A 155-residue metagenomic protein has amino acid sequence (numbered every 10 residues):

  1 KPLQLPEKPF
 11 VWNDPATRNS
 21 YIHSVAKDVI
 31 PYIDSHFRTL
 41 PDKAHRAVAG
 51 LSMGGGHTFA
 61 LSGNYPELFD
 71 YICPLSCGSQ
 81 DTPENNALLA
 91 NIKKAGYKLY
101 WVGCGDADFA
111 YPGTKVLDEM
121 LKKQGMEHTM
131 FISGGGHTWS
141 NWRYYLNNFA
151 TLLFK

Functional and structural regions predicted by a protein language model:
K1-K155: Non-catalytic cap/lid and distal C-terminal segments of serine-dependent acyl enzymes
